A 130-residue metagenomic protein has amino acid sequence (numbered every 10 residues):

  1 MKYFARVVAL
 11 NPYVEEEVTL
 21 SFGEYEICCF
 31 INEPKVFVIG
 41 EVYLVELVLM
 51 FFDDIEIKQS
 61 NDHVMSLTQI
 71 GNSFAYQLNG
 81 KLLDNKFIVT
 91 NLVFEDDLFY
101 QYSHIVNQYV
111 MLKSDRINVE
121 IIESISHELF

Functional and structural regions predicted by a protein language model:
M1, V45, E128-F130: Charged, low-complexity amphipathic helices and coil/IDR segments
M1-P12, D62-K86, L112-S114: Structural detector for short beta-strands of small beta-barrel domains
V8-L10, T19, F37, I70-N72 (+1 more regions): Generic marker of residues within folded, mature protein domains
A9-P12, L47-D53, S114-I125: Short, charged beta-turn/beta-strand-edge "cap" motif at the junction between a beta-strand and an adjacent loop
V14-N61: Acidic (E/D-rich), amphipathic helical modules within compact regulatory domains
F22-F37, T90-M111, R116-E123: Beta-strand/loop nucleic-acid-binding surfaces
I39-V48, F52, F74, N79 (+2 more regions): Intrinsically disordered, low-complexity regulatory/interaction regions
E56-N72, S124-F130: Short, compositionally biased
